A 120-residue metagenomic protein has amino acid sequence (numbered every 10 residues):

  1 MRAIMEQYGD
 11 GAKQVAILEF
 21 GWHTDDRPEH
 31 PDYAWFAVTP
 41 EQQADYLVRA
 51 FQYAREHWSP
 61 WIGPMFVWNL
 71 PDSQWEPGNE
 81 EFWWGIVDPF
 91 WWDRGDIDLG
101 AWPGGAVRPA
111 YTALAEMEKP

Functional and structural regions predicted by a protein language model:
A3-A12, A50: Active-site neighborhood of glycoside hydrolase catalytic domains
Y8, A12, H23-P31: Acidic/histidine-rich catalytic cores of soluble enzymes
Q14-W22, I62-N69: Structural recognition of the beta-strand scaffold that forms the well-ordered cores of secreted hydrolase catalytic
P28-R49, Y53-P120: Aromatic-rich peripheral "rim/lid" segments of glycoside hydrolase catalytic domains that contact and position glycan
